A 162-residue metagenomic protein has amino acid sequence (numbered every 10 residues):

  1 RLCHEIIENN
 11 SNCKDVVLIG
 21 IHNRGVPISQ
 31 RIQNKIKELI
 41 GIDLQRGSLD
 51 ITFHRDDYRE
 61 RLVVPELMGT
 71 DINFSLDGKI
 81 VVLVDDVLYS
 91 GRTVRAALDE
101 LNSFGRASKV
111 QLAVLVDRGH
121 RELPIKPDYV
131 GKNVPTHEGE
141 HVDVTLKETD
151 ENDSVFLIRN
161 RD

Functional and structural regions predicted by a protein language model:
R1-D162: PRPP-associated nucleotide enzymes
